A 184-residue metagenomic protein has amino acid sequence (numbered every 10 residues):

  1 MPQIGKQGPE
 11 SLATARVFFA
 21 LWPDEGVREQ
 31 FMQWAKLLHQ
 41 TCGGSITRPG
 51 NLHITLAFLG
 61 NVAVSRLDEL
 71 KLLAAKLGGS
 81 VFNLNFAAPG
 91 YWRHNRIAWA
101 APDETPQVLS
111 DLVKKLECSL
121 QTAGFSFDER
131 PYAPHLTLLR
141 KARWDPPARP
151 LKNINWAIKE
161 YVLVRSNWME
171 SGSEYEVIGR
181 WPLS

Functional and structural regions predicted by a protein language model:
P2-S184: Histidine-dependent nucleotide/RNA phosphoesterase domain, centered on the 2H-phosphoesterase fold with its duplicated
